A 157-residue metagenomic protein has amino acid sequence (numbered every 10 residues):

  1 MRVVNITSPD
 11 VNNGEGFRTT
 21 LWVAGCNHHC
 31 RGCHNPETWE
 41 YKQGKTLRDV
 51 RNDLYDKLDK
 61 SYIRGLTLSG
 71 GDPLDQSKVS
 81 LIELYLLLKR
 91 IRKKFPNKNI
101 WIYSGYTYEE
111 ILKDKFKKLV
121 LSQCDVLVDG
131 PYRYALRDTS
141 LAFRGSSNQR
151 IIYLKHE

Functional and structural regions predicted by a protein language model:
M1-V4, F17, N35-I102, Y106-K115: Conserved Radical SAM active-site core
R2-H29: N-terminal pre-triad scaffold of radical SAM enzymes
V11, K118, L141-F143: Short secondary-structure boundary/capping segments
Y55, D59, K113-L136: Structural recognition of alpha->loop->beta junctions
S80-R92, R137-E157: P-loop/Walker A phosphate-binding loop and immediately adjacent motor/lid segment at beta-alpha junctions
N97, Q123-C124, N148: A generic structural signal for alpha->beta connector loops
